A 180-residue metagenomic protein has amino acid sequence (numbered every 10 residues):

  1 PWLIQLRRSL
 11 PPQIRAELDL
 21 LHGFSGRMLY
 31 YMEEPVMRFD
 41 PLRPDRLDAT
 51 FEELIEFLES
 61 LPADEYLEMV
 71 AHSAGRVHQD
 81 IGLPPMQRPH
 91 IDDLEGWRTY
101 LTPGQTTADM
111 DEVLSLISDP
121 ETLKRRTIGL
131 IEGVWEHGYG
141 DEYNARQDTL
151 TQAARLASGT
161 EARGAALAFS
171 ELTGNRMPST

Functional and structural regions predicted by a protein language model:
P1-S179: N-terminal, charged low-complexity regulatory/assembly segments
